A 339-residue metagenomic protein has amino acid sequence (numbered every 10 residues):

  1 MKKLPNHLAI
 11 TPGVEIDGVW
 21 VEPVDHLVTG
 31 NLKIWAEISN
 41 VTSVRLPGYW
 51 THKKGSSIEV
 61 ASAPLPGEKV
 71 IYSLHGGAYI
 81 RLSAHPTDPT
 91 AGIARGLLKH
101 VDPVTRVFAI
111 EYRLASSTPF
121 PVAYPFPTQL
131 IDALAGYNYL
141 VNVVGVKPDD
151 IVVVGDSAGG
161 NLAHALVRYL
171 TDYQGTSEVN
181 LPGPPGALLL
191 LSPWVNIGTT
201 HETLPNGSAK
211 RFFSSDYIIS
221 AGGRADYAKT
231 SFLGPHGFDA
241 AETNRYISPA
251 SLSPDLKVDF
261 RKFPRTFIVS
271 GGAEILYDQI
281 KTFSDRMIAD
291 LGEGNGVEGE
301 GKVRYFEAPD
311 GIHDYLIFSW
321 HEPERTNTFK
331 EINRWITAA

Functional and structural regions predicted by a protein language model:
M1-L65: A glycine/proline-hinged amphipathic helix-loop "lid/cap" segment that gates access to hydrophobic ligand pockets
P47-D102: Short, surface-exposed "cap/lid" segments of acyl-processing enzymes
A78, Y112-S116, V195, I312: Alpha/beta-hydrolase active-site loop signature
S83-H85, T118-P121, H201, Q279: Conserved catalytic-core motifs of eukaryotic protein kinase domains, centered on the activation segment
L97-S117: Conserved alpha/beta-hydrolase
A123-V144: Alpha/beta-hydrolase active-site loop
Y124, G145-D150, A165-A339: Alpha/beta hydrolase fold serine-hydrolase catalytic domain that processes acyl esters and thioesters
G155, G159, A163: Gly/Ala-rich beta-loop-alpha elbow adjacent to hydrolase catalytic centers
